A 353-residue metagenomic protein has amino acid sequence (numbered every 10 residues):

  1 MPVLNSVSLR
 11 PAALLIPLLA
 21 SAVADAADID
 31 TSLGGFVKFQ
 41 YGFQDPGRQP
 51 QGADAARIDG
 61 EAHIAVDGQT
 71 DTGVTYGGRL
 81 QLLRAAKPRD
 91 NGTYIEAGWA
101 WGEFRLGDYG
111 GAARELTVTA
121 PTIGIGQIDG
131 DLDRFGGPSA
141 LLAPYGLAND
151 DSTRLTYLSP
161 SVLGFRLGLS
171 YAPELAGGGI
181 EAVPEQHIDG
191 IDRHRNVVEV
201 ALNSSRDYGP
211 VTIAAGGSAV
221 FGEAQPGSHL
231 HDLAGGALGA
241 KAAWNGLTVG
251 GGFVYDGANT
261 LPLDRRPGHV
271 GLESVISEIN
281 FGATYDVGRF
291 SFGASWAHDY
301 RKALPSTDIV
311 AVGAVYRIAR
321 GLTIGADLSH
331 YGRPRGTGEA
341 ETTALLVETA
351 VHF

Functional and structural regions predicted by a protein language model:
M1-D30: Cleavable N-terminal export/targeting peptides
A27-G42, Q51-G177, H194, N203-D207: Outer membrane beta-barrel
F39-D45, L82-A86, G110-A112, Y171-L175 (+8 more regions): Transmembrane beta-strands of outer-membrane beta-barrel pores
G52-G60, R89-N91, N149-T153, L163 (+5 more regions): Residues that define the transmembrane beta-barrel architecture of outer-membrane proteins
H63-A65, Y94-G98, T156-L158, A201-N203 (+5 more regions): Outer-membrane beta-barrel architecture
T72-Y76, W101-R105, G164-L167, Y208-A215 (+3 more regions): Repeated loop/turn-to-beta-strand initiation elements of outer-membrane beta-barrel proteins
R195, E199-V312: Detector for outer-membrane/organellar transmembrane beta-barrel domains, recognizing the amphipathic beta-strand
L322, E341-F353: Outer-membrane beta-barrel "beta-signal"
